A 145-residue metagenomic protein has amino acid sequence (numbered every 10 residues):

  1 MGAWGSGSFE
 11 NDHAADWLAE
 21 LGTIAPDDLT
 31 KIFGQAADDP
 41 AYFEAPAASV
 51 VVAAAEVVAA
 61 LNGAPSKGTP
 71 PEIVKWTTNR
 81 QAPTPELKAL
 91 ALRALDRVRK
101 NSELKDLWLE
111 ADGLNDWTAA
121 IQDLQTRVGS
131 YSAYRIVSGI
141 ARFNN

Functional and structural regions predicted by a protein language model:
M1-F43: Short terminal alpha-helical segments
D12-L18, V51-V58, I121: Amphipathic alpha-helical elements of HEAT/ARM-like alpha-solenoid repeat scaffolds that form extended
A45-A48: A charge-rich, low-complexity, intrinsically flexible signal that marks solvent-exposed coils, linkers, repeats
A53-D106: Amphipathic protein-protein interaction modules
P85-N144: Amphipathic alpha-helical binding modules
